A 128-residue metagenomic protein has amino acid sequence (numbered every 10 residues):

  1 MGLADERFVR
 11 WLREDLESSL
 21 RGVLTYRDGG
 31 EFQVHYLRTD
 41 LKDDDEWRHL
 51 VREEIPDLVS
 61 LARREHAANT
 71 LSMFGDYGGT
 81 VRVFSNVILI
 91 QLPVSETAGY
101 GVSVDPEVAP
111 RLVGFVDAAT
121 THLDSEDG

Functional and structural regions predicted by a protein language model:
M1-G128: Non-catalytic interaction/Regulatory regions outside core domains
